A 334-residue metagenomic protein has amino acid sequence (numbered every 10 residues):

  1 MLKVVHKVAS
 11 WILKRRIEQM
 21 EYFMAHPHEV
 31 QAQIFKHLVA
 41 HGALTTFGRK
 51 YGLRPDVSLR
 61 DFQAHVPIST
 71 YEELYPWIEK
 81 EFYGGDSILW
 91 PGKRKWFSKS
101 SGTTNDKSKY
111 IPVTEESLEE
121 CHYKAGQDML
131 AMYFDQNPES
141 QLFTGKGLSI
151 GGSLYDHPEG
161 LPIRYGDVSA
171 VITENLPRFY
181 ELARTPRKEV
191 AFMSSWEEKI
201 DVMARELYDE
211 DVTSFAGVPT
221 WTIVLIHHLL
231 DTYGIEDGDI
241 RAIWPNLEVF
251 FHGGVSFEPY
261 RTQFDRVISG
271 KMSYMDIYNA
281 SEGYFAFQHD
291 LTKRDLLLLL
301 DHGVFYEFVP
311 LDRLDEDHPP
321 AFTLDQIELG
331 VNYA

Functional and structural regions predicted by a protein language model:
M1-R54, F62-S69, W77-G84, V171-A334: Active-site glycine/GP-rich loop and adjacent strand/helix microenvironment that borders small-molecule binding pockets
E29, Q33-F97, S108-V113, E120 (+2 more regions): Active-site diphosphate/adenylate-binding microenvironment
S98-T104: Conserved helicase ATPase motor motifs in RecA-like P-loop NTPase domains
K107, F143-G145, N246-L247, M272: Short coil/turn connectors at secondary-structure junctions
Y110-P112, E116-H122, F251, Y274 (+1 more regions): Long, hydrophobic, well-ordered secondary-structure blocks that form the structural core and pocket-lining surfaces
M132-Y180: Conserved AMP-binding loop of ANL adenylate-forming enzymes
